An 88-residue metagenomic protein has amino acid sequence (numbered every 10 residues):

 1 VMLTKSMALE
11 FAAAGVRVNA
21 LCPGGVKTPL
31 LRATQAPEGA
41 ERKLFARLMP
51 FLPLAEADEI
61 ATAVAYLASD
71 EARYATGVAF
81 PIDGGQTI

Functional and structural regions predicted by a protein language model:
V1-E10: Conserved catalytic helix of short-chain dehydrogenase/reductases
S6, A33-P37, V78: Residue-level signal for well-ordered alpha-helical positions
L9-A13, R73: Alpha-helical segment proximal to the catalytic Tyr-Lys
A13, G25-M49, E59: A glycine/serine/threonine-rich, flexible loop-to-helix segment that serves as the NAD(P) cofactor-binding "lid"
A13-V16, V78: Active-site loop of short-chain dehydrogenase/reductase
R17-K27, A68, P81-D83: Conserved SDR Rossmann-fold cofactor-binding beta-strand/turn motif
P53-I82, T87: C-terminal substrate-recognition "lid" of short-chain dehydrogenase/reductases
